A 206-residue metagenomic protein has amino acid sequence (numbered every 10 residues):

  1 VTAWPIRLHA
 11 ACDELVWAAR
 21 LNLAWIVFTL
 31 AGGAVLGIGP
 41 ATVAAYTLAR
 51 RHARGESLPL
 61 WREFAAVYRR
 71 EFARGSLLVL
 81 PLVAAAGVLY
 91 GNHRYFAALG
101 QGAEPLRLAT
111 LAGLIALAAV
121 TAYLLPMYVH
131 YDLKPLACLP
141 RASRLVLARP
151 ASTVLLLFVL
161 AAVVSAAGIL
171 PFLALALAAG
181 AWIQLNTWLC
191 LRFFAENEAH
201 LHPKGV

Functional and structural regions predicted by a protein language model:
V1-L106, T110, L117-V206: Helix-coil boundary and N-terminal low-complexity module in membrane systems
